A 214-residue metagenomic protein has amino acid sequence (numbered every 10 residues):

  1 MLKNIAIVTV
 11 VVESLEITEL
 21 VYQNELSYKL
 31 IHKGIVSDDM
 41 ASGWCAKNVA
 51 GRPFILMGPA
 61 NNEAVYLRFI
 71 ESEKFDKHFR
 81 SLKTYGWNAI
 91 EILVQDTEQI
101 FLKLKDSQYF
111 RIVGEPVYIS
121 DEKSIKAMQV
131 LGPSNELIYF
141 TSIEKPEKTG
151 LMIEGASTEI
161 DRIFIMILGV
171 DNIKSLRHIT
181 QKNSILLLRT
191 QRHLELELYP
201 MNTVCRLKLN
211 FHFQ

Functional and structural regions predicted by a protein language model:
M1-E19, K29-H32, W87-I92, T141-R177 (+1 more regions): N-terminal beta-strand motif that seeds the catalytic metal site of vicinal oxygen chelate
M1-E19, N24-K33, G51-D76, W87-I112: The feature marks the first
V10-E63, Y118-I125, Q129, L168-Q214: Core segments of cupin and vicinal oxygen chelate
G34-P53, E73-N88, S107-K126, P146-T158 (+2 more regions): A cross-kingdom feature marking solvent-exposed beta-strand/loop segments within repeated, beta-rich binding/scaffold
V65-I70, A89-L93, L104-S107, K126-M128 (+4 more regions): Low-complexity, flexible helical/coil segments
L67-S72, A127-I153: Short, structured interface segments
S81-S107, G132, M166, Y199-F213: Repeat-unit-sized solenoid/scaffold elements
V94, F101, V113-G114, D121-L137 (+1 more regions): Contiguous mid-protein beta-loop-alpha structural module that forms a pocket-lining wall or clamp of enzyme active
